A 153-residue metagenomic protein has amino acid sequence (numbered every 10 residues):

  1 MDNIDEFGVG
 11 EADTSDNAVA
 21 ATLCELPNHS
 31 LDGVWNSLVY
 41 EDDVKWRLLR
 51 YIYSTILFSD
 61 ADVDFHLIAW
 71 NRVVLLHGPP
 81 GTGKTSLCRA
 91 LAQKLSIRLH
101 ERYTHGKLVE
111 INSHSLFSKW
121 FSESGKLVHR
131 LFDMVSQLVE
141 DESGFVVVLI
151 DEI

Functional and structural regions predicted by a protein language model:
M1-G33: Interdomain "pre-motor" coupling segment immediately N-terminal to P-loop NTPase/helicase cores
V39-I153: Walker A/P-loop NTP-binding motif of AAA+ ATPase domains
